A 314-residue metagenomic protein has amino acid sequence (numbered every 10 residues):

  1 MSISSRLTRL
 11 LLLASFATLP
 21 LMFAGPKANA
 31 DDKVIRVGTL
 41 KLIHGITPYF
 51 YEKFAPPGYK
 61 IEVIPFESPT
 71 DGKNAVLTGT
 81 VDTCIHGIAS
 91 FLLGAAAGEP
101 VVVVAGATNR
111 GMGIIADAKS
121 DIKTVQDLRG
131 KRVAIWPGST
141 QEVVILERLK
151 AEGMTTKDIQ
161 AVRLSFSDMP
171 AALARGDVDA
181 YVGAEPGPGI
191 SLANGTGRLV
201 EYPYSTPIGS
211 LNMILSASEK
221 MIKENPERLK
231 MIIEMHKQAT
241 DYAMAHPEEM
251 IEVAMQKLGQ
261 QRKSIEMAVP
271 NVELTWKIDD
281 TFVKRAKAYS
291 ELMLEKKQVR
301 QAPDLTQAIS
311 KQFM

Functional and structural regions predicted by a protein language model:
M1-A14: Bacterial N-terminal signal peptides that target proteins for export
T18-K27: C-terminal segment of classical bacterial N-terminal signal peptides
D31-T155, Q160-F166, D179-E185, T196-Y202 (+1 more regions): Short, glycine-/small- and polar/acidic-enriched structural segments that line small-molecule recognition paths
A75, D127, A171-A172, M231 (+1 more regions): Structural preference for long, well-ordered alpha-helical segments within the folded cores of structured domains
A89-S90, V162, S167-Q256: Pocket-lining segment of extracytoplasmic ligand-binding domains
G130, A193, S310: Phosphate-coordinating loops and pocket residues in cytosolic domains that bind phosphorylated ligands
K223-V299: Secondary-structure end/capping motifs
L294-M314: Conserved C-terminal helix/tail region of periplasmic/extracytoplasmic solute-binding proteins
